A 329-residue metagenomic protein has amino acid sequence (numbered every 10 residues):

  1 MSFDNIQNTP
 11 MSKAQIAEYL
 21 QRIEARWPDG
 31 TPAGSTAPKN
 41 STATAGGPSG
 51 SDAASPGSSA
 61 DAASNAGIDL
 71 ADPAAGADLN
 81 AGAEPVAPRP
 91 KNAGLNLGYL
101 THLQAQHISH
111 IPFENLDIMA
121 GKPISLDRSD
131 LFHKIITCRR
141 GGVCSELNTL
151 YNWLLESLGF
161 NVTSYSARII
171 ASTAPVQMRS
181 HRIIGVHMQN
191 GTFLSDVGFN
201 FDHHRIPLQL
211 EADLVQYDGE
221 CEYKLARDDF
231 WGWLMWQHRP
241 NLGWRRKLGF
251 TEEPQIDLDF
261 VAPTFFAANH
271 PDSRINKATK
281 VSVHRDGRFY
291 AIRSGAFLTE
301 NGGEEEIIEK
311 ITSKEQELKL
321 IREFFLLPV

Functional and structural regions predicted by a protein language model:
S2-G34, P38, S59, D78 (+3 more regions): Mixed-charge, low-complexity segments
S35, N40, G50, G57 (+5 more regions): Small-residue-biased low-complexity repeat regions
L150-L154: Short active-site loop/helix that positions an aromatic residue
R182-I184: Short beta-strand scaffold segments in enzyme catalytic cores
Q189-F193: Active-site beta-strand-loop-beta-strand hairpin of nuclease catalytic cores that positions key catalytic residues
S195-V197: Beta-strand scaffold of nucleotide-dependent catalytic cores
